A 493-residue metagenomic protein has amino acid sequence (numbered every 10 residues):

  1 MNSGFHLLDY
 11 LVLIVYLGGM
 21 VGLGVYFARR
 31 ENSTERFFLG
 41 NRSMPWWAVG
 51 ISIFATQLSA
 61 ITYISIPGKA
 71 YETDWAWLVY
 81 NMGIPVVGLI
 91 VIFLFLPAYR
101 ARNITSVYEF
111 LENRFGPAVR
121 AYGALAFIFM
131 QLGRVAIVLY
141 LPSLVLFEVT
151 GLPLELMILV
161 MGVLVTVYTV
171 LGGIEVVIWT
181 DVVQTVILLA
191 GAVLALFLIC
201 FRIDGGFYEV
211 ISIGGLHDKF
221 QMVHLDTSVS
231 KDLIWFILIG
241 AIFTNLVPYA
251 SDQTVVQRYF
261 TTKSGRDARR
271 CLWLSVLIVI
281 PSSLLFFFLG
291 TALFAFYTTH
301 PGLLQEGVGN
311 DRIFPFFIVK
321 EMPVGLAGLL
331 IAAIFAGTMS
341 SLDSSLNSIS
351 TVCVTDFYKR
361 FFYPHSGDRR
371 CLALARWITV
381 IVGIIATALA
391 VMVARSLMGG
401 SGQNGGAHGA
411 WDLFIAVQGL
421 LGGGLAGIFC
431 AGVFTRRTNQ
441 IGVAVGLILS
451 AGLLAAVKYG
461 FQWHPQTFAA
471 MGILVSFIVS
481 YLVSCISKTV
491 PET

Functional and structural regions predicted by a protein language model:
M1-T493: Membrane-embedded helix-loop-helix hairpins and adjacent transmembrane boundary segments in multi-pass transporters
